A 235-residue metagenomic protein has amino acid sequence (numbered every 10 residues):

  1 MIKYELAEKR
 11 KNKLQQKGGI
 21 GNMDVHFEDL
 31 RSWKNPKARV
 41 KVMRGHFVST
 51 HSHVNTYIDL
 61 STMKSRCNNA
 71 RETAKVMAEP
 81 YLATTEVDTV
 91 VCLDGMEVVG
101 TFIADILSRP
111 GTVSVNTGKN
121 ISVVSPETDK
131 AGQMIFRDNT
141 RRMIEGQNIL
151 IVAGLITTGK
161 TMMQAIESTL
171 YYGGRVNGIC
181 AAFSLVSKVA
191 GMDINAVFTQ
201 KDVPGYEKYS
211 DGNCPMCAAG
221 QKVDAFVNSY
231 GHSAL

Functional and structural regions predicted by a protein language model:
I2-E86, S229-L235: Active-site-facing substrate-recognition patch
I2-S32, I166-L235: PRPP-dependent phosphoribosyltransferase catalytic core
E79, D105, R109, E167 (+1 more regions): Short, well-ordered alpha-helices that flank and scaffold nucleotide-derived cofactor binding pockets
T85-M96: Short glycine-rich phosphate-binding loop at a beta-alpha junction
D88, Q147, N177: Conserved acidic residues
C92, I151-V152: Hydrophobic Val/Ile/Leu positions in short beta-strands of Rossmann-like dinucleotide-binding domains
E97-L150, T157-K160, D211: Short, glycine/charge-rich flexible loops or terminal/linker lids adjacent to PRPP-binding catalytic cores
I156-T169: A phosphate-binding catalytic loop at a beta-strand-loop-alpha-helix junction that coordinates phosphoryl groups
